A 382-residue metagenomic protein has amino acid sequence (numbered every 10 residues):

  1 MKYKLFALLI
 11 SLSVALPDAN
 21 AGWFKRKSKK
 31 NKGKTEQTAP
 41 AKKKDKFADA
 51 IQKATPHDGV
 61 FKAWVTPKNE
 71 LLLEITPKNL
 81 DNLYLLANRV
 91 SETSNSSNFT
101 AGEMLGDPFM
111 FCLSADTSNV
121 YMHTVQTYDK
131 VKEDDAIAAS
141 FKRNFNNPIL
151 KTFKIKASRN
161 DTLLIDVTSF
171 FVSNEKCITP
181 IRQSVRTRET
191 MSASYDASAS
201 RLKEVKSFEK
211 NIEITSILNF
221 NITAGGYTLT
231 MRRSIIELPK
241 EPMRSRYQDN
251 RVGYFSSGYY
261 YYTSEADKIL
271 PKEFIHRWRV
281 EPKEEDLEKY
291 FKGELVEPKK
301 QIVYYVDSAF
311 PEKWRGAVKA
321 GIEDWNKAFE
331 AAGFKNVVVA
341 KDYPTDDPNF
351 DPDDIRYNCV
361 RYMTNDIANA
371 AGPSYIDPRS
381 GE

Functional and structural regions predicted by a protein language model:
M1-L5: Positively charged n-region of N-terminal signal peptides that target proteins for export
A7-A15: Bacterial N-terminal signal peptides
L16-P17, P271: Intrinsically disordered, low-complexity regions enriched in Ser/Pro/Gly/Gln/His and often acidic
A19-A21: Boundary at the C-terminal end of the N-terminal hydrophobic targeting segment
F24-F310, A328, A332, V337 (+1 more regions): Auxiliary tRNA-acceptor-end handling modules of aminoacyl-tRNA synthetases
D45, G316-E323, K327: Solvent-exposed, polar/charged alpha-helical surfaces in well-ordered, non-transmembrane soluble domains, broadly
P311-R315: Alpha-helix N-cap/helix-initiation motif
